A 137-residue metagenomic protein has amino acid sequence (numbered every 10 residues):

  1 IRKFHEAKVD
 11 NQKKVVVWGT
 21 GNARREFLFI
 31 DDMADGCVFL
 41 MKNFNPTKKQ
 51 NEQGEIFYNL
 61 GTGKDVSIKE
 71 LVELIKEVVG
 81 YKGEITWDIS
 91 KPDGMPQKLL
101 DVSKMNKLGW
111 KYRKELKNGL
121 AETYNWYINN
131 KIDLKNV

Functional and structural regions predicted by a protein language model:
K3: Conserved AAA+ ATPase "sensor/coupling" helix adjacent to the nucleotide-binding pocket
E6-V137: C-terminal substrate-binding subdomain of Rossmann-fold SDR/epimerase-dehydratase oxidoreductases
